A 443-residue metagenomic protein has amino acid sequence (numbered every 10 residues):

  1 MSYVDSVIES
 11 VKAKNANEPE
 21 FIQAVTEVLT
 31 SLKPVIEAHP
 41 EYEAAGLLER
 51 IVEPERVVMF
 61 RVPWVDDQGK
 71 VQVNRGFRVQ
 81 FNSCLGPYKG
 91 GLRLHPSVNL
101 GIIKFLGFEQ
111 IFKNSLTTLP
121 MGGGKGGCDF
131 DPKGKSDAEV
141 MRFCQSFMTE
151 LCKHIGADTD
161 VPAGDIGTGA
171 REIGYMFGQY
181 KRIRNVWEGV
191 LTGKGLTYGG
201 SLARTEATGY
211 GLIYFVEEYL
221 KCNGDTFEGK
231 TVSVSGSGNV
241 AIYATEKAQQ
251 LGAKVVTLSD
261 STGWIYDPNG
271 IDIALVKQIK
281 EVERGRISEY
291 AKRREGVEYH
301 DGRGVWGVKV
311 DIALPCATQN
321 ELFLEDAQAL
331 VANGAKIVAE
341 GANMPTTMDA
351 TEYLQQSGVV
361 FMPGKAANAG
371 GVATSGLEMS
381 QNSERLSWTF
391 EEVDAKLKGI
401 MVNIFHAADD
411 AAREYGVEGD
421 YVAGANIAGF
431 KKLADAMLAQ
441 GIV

Functional and structural regions predicted by a protein language model:
M1-L202, K432-I442: N-terminal ligand-binding/catalytic initiation module
S2-A24, Y219, V331-V443: Adenosine-phosphate binding glycine-rich loop
I8-E9, T26, K33, L100 (+15 more regions): Predominant activation on well-ordered alpha-helical scaffold segments within soluble catalytic domains
G69, D165-I166, S201-T208, S233-S237 (+3 more regions): Active-site nucleophile and cofactor-binding loops and adjacent substrate-binding regions of central metabolic enzymes
T159-A163, V186-L191, V234, T257-D260 (+5 more regions): General beta-strand structural signal in soluble alpha/beta enzymes
T192-G195, G200-G307: Glycine-rich phosphate/diphosphate-binding loop of Rossmann-like nucleotide-binding domains
G263-F361, A366: Rossmann-like adenosine-cofactor binding region
